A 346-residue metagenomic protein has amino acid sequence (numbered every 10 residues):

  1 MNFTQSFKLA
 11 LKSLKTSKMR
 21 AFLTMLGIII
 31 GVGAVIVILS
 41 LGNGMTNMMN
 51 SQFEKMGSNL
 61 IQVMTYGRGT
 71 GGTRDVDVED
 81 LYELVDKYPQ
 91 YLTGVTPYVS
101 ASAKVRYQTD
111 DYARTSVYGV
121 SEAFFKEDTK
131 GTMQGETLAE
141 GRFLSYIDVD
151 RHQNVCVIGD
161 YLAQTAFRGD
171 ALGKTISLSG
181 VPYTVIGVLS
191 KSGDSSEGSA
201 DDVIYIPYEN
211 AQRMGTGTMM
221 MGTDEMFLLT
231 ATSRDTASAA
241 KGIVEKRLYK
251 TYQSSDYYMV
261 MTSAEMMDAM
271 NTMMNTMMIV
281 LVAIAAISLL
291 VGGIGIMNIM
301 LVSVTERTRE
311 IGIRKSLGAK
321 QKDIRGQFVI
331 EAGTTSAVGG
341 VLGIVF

Functional and structural regions predicted by a protein language model:
M1-F3: ABC-family P-loop ATPase nucleotide-binding domain
S6-L11, K15, M19-I30, A34-G42 (+1 more regions): Transmembrane alpha-helical interface segments in multi-pass membrane proteins
L11, K15, G42, T46 (+2 more regions): Alpha-helical membrane-interface segments at transmembrane helix boundaries
S17, M45, V63, L84 (+10 more regions): Generic structural signal for small/hydrophobic residues in well-ordered secondary structure, especially within
I29, I38, Q62, V155 (+1 more regions): Short aromatic/hydrophobic contact patches that present stacked aromatics for nucleic-acid/ligand binding
G42-S116, A123-K126, Y146-I147, Q164 (+6 more regions): Hydrophobic, regular-secondary-structure patches
R74, D86-Y91, R168-D170, S177-T184 (+1 more regions): Mechanotransmission and gating elements of multispan inner-membrane complexes involved in transport and envelope
Y98-V99, D110-G215, A239: Hydrophobic secondary-structure segments that place a key small or acidic residue at a functional site
